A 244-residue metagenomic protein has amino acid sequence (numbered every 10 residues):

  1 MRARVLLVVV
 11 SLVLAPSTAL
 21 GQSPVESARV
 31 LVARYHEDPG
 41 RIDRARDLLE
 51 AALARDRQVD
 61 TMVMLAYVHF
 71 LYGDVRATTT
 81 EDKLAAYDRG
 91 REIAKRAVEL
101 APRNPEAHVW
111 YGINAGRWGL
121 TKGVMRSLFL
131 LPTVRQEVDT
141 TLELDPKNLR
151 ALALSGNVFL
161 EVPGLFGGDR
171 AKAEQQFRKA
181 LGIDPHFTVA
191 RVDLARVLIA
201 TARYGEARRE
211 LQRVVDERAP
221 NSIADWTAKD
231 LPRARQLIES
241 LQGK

Functional and structural regions predicted by a protein language model:
T18-D74: N-terminal leader/linker segments that initiate helical-solenoid repeat arrays
P39-R44, A77-E92, M125-D139, L165-K179 (+1 more regions): Structural signature of tandem alpha-helical TPR/SEL1-like repeats, specifically the intra-repeat loop/turn
A54-R55, L100, L144, I183 (+1 more regions): Structural marker of alpha-solenoid helical repeat scaffolds
Q58-V59, N104, N148, F187 (+1 more regions): Residue-level recognition of tetratricopeptide repeat
T61-M62, A107, A151, A190 (+1 more regions): TPR alpha-solenoid repeat register
A200-K244: Terminal, low-structured helical/coil segments at or just beyond the last alpha-helical repeat
